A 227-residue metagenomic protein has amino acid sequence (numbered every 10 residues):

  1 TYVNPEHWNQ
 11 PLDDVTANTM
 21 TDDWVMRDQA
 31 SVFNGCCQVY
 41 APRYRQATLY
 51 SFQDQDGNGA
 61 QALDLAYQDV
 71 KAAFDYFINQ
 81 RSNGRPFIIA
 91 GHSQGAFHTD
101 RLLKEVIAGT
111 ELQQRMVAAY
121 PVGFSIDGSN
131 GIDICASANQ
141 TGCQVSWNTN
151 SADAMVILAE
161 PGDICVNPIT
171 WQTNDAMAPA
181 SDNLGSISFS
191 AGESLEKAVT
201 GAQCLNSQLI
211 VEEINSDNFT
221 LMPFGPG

Functional and structural regions predicted by a protein language model:
T1, Q38-R43, I88-I89, A118-P121 (+1 more regions): Structural recognition of the beta-strand scaffold that forms the well-ordered cores of secreted hydrolase catalytic
Y2-P86, G225-G227: Active-site catalytic motif of lipid deacylating hydrolases and related acyltransferases
M26, T99-I107: Short, well-ordered amphipathic alpha-helices
A47, G95, F124-D127: Surface-exposed, flexible loop/turn segments at secondary-structure boundaries
D69-N83, K104-G227: Surface cap/lid and interfacial helix-loop subdomains adjacent to catalytic sites that gate substrate access
A90-T99: Gly/Ala-rich beta-loop-alpha elbow adjacent to hydrolase catalytic centers
